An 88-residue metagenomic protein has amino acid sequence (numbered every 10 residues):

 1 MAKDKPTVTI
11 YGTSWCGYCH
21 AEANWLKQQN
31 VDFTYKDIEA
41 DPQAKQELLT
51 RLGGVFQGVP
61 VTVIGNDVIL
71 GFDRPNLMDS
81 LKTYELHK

Functional and structural regions predicted by a protein language model:
M1-Q29: Local sequence-structure signature of Cys/Sec-based thiol-disulfide redox active-site neighborhoods
G17-Y18, Q43, N76: Short alpha-helical
H20-K27, L49, M78, K82: Class I S-adenosyl-L-methionine
D32-Q46: Thiol-based oxidoreductase modules, predominantly thioredoxin-like and allied folds used for disulfide exchange
Q46-P60: Short Fe-S-cluster ligation motifs
E47, D67-E85: C-terminal cap of thioredoxin/glutaredoxin-like
V59-I69: A short, hydrophobic beta-strand/beta-hairpin element that forms part of a small beta-sheet core
